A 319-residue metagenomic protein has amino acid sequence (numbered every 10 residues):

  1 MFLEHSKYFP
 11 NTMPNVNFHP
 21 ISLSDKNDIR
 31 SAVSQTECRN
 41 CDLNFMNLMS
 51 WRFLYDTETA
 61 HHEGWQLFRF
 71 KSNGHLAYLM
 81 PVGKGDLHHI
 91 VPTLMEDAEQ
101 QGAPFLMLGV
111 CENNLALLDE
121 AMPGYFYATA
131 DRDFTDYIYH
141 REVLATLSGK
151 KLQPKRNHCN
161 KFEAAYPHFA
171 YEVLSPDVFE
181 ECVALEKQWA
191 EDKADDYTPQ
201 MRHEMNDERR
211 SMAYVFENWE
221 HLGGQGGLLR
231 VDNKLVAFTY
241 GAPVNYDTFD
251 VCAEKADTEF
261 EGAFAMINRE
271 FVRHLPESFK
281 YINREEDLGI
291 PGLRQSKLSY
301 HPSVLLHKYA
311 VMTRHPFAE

Functional and structural regions predicted by a protein language model:
F2-E63: Amide-forming acyltransferase catalytic core, primarily the GNAT-like/NAT-type and related acyltransferase folds
H5, P123-H203: Acyltransferase donor/substrate-recognition loop-hinge adjacent to the catalytic core
I29, F162, K297: A residue-level signal for conserved active-site and pocket-lining positions in enzyme catalytic cores
C41-N114, R230-T258: Conserved donor-binding loop and adjoining core beta-sheet/short helix segment in diverse acyl/aminoacyl transferases
L106-M107, E172, Y281-R284: Short catalytic-loop micro-motif centered on adjacent basic/acidic residues
N114-T129, N157, L288-L305: Conserved active-site alpha-helix within GNAT-family acetyltransferase domains
P176, E186-Y246: A mid-sequence, solvent-exposed acidic-amphipathic segment
G223-R314: Aromatic (often tryptophan-rich) hydrophobic motifs at membrane interfaces
